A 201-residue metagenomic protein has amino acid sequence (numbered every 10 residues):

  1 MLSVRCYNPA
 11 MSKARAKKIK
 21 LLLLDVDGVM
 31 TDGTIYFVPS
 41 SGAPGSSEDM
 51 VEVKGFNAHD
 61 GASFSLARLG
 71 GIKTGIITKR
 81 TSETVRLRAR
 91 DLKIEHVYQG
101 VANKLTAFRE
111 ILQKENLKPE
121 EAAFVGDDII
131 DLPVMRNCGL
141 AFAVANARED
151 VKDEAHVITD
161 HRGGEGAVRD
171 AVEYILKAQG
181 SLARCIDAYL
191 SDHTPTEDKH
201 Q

Functional and structural regions predicted by a protein language model:
M1-L24, S181-Q201: Non-catalytic pre-domain segments flanking phosphatase-related domains
C6-K73: Active-site neighborhood of HAD-like aspartate-dependent phosphohydrolases
L22, T74, V97, A141-A143 (+1 more regions): Short, well-ordered beta-strand core segments
A43, M50, N57, L105-Q201: Mg2+-dependent phosphoryl-transfer enzymes with acidic/Ser/Thr/Gly-rich catalytic loops
A62-R88, Y98-Q99, M135: Substrate-recognition element of Asp-dependent hydrolases with the DxDx(T/V) motif
G71-G75, I94-H96, E120-A122, G139-L140: Short active-site oxyanion
R80-T81, A89, A102-N103, N146 (+1 more regions): Short beta->alpha linker loops
T84-N103, T194-H200: Short, electropositive alpha-helical surface patch
